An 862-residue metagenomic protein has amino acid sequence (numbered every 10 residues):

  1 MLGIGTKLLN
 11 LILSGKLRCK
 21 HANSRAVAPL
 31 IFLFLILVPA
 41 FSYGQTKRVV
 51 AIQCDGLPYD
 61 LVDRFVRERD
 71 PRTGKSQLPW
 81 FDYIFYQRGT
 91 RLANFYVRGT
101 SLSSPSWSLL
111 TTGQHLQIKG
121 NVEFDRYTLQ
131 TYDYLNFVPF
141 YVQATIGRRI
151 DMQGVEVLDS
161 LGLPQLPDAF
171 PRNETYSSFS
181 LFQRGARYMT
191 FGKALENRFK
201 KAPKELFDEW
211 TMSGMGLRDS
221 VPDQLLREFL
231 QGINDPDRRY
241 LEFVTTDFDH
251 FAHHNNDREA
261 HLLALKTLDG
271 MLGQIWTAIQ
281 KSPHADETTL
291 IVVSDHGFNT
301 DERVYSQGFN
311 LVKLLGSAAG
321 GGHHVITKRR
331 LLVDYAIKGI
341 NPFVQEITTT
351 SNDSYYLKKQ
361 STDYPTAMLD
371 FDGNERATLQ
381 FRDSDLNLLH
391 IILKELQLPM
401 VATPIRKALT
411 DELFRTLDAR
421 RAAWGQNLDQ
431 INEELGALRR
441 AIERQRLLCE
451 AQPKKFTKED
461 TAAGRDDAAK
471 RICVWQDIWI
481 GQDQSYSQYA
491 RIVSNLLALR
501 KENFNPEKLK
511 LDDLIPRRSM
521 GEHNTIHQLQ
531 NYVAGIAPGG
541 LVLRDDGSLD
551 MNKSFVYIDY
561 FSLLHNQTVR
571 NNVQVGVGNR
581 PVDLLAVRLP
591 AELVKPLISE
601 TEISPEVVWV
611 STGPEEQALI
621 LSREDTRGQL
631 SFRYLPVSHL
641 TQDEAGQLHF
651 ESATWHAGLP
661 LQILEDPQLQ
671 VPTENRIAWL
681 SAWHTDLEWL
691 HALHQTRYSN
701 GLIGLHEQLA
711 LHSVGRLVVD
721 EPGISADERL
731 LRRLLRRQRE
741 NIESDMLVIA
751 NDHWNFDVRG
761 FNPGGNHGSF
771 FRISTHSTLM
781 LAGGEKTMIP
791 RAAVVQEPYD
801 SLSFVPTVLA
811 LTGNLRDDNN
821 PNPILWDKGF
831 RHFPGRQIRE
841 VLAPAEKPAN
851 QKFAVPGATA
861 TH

Functional and structural regions predicted by a protein language model:
P29-P39: Bacterial N-terminal signal peptides
K47-V62, I84, L110, R239-T246 (+6 more regions): Beta-strand elements within well-structured catalytic alpha/beta cores of enzymes that handle phosphate/sulfate esters
V62-N121, D125, Y176: Short, structured active-site-proximal loop/turn typified by the sulfatase FGly-forming signature C/S-X-P-X-R
N94-V97, I150-L158, G764-N766, T787-P798 (+1 more regions): Active-site rim elements
W107-N255, A367-P722, D757-V758: His/Asp/Glu-rich, glycine-adjacent segments that coordinate divalent cations and/or stabilize oxyanion chemistry on
G216-N234, L241, F248-I291, H296-D301 (+6 more regions): A long, amphipathic alpha-helix that forms part of the scaffold/cap immediately adjacent to metal-dependent active
H296-L393, M400-V401, Q426, K501-S548 (+7 more regions): Histidine-centered active-site microenvironments of extracellular/periplasmic hydrolases and transferases
L705-Q708, V714-P722, Q796, N814-H862: Polar, surface-exposed loop/tail segments that function as active-site lids or cofactor/substrate-recognition elements
